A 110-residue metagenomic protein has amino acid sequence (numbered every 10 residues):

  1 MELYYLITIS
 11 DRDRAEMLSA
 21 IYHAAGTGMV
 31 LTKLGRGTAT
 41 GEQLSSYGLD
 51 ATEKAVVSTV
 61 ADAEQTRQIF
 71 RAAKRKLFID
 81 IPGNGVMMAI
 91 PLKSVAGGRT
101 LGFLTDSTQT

Functional and structural regions predicted by a protein language model:
M1-T110: Positively charged, small/polar-rich N-terminal and surface patches that mediate targeting and assembly and bind
